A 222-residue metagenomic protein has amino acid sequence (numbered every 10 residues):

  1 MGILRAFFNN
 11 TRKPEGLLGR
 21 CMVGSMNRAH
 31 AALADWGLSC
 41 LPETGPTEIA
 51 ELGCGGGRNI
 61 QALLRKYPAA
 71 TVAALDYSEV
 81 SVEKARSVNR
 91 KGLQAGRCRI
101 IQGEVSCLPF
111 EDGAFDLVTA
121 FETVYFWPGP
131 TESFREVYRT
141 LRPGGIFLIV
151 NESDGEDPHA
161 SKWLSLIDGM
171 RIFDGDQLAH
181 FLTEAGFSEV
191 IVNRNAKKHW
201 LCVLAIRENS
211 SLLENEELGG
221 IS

Functional and structural regions predicted by a protein language model:
G2-F8, P14-N27, I146-L204: C-terminal alpha-helical "lid/dimerization" subdomain adjacent to the S-adenosyl-L-methionine
R28-T47: Conserved alpha-helix/loop element of class I SAM-dependent methyltransferases that forms part of the SAM/SAH-binding
E48, G144-I146: Short glycine-centered segments of the SAM/dcSAM-binding site in methyltransferase folds
E48-C107: Class I SAM-dependent methyltransferase SAM/SAH-binding core
S106-L117: A short acidic, Gly/Pro-enriched loop at the edge of an enzyme's catalytic core that lines a small-molecule cofactor
L117-G129: A short SAM/SAH-binding and catalytic strip from SAM-dependent methyltransferases
T131-P143: A short glycine-rich, Lys/Arg-flanked "PGG" loop and its adjoining helix->strand segment in the class I
V203-S222: C-terminal lobe and adjacent flexible extensions of AdoMet/dcAdoMet transferase-like proteins
